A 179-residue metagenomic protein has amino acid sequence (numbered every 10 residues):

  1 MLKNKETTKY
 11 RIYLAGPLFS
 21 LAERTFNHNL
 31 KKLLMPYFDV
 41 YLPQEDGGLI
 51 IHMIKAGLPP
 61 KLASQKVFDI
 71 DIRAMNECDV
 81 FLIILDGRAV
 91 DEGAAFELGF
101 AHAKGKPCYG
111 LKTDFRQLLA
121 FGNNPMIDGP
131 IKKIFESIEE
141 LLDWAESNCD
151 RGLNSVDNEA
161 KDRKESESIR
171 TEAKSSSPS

Functional and structural regions predicted by a protein language model:
M1-S179: Conserved catalytic or regulatory cores that recognize and/or transform ribose-phosphate-containing ligands
